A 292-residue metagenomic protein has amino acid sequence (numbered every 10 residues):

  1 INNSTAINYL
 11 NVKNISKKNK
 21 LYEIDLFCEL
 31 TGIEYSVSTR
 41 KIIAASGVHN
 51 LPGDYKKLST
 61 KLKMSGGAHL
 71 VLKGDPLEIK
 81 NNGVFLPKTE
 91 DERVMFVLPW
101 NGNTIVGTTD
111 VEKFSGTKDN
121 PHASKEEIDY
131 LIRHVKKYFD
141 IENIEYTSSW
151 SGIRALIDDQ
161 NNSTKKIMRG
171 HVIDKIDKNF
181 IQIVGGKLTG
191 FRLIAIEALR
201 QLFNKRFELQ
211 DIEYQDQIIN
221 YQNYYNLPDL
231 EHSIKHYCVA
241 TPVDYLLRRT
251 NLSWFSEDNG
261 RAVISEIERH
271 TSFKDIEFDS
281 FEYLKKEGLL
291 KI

Functional and structural regions predicted by a protein language model:
S4-Y22: A conserved short coil-to-beta-strand element within the FAD-binding core of flavoproteins
N19-D25, K80-N81: Short, hydrophobic/aromatic-rich segments at coil-to-beta transitions
L30-K41: Core beta-strand elements of the Rossmann-like FAD/NAD(P) dinucleotide-binding domain in flavoenzyme oxidoreductases
S46-G47: Glycine-rich, N-terminal phosphate-binding loop of Rossmann-like dinucleotide-binding domains
P52, L58-I105, V111-F273: C-terminal catalytic lobe of FAD-dependent flavoproteins
D258, A262, S272-I292: C-terminal amphipathic alpha-helical interaction region
